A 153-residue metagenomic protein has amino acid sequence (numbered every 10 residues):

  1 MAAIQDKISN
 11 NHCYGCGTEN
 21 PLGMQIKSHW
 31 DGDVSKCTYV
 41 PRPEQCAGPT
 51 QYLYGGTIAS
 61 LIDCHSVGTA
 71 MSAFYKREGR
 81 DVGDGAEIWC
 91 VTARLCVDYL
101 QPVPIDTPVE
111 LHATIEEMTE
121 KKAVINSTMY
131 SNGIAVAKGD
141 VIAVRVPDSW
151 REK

Functional and structural regions predicted by a protein language model:
M1-I8, Q101-K153: HotDog/MaoC-like acyl-thioester-processing domains
M1-T50: Non-catalytic linker/capping segments at the edges of enzyme domains
L22-Q25, T92-C96, E110-H112, N126: Conserved beta-strand residues within beta-sheet cores
K36-A73: A conserved, well-ordered hydrophobic junction motif at loop->secondary-structure transitions
Y39-P41, Y99, R145: Hydrophobic residues in beta-strands and at strand termini
T69-E110: Hydrophobic beta-strand-centered segment that forms part of the acyl-chain substrate-binding groove
